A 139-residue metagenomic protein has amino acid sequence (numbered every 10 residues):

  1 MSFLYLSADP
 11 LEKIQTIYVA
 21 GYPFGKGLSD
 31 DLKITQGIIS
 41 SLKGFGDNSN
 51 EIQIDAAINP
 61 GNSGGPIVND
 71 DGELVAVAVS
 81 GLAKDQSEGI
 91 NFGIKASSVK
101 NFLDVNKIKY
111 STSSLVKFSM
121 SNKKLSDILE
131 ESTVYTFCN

Functional and structural regions predicted by a protein language model:
M1-S2, V19-G27, L74-N139: C-terminal cap/linker of serine protease catalytic domains
S2-N50, N59-N62, S80-I90: Flexible, gly/ser-rich surface segments that form the specificity/activation loops bordering the active-site cleft
Q36, D55, G64, T133-Y135: Conserved beta-strand residues within beta-sheet cores
L42, V68, F137-N139: A generic structural motif
N50-E51, L74: Short, well-ordered strand-loop elements centered on a beta-strand within folded domains, enriched for acidic residues
A57-A78: Catalytic nucleophile loop of clan PA
